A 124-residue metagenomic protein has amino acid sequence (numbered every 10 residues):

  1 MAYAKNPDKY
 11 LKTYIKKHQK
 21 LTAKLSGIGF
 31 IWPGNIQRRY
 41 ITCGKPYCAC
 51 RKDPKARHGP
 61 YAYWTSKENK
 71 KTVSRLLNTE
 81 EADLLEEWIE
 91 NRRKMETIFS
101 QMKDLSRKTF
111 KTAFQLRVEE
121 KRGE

Functional and structural regions predicted by a protein language model:
M1-E124: A positively charged, amphipathic N-terminal helix/segment that binds anionic biomolecules
